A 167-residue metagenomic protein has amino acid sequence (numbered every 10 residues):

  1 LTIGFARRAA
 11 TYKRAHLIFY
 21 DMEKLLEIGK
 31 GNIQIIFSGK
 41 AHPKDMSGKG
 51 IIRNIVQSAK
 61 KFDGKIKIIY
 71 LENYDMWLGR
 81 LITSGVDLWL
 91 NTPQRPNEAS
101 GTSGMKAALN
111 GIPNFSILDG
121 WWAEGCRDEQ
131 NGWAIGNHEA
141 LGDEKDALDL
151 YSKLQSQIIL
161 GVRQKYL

Functional and structural regions predicted by a protein language model:
L1, N54-M105: Donor nucleotide-activated moiety binding/catalytic core segment of transferases that use nucleotide-activated donors
L1-Y74, K165: Conserved catalytic-core segment of nucleotide-activated headgroup transferases in glycan assembly
I3-F5, I35-F37, I55, I68-L71 (+5 more regions): Generic structural hydrophobic/aromatic packing signal, biased to beta-strands
A15-L17, M46-K49, G79-L81, G101-G104 (+1 more regions): A short acidic (Asp/Glu
L26, T83-L167: Catalytic binding pocket for nucleotide-activated donors in carbohydrate/polymer assembly enzymes
S47, I51-N54, L78, D146 (+1 more regions): Alpha-helical structural motif
